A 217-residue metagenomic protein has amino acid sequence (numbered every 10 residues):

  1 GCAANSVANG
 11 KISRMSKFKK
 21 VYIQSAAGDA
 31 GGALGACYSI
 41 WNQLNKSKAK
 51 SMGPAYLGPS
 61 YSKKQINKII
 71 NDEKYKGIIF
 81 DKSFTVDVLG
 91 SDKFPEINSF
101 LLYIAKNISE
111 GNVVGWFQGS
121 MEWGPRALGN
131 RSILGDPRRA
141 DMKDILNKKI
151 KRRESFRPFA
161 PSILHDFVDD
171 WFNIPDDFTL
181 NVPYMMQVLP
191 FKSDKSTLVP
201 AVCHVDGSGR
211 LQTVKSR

Functional and structural regions predicted by a protein language model:
G1-K11: Glycine-rich phosphate-binding loops at beta-strand->alpha-helix junctions
N9-R217: Flexible beta->alpha loop and helix N-cap segments adjacent to enzyme active/binding sites
